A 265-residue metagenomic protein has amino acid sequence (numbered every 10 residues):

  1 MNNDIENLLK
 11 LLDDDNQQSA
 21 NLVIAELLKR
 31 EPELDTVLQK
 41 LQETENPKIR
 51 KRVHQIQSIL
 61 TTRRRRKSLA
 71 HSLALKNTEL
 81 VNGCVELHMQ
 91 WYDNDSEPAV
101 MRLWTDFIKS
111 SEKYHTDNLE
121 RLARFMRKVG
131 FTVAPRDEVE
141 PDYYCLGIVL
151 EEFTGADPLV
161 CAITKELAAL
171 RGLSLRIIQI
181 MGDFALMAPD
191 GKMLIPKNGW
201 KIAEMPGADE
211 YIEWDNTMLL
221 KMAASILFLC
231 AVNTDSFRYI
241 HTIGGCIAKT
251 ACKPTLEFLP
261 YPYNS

Functional and structural regions predicted by a protein language model:
N2-S265: A structural boundary/capping signal
